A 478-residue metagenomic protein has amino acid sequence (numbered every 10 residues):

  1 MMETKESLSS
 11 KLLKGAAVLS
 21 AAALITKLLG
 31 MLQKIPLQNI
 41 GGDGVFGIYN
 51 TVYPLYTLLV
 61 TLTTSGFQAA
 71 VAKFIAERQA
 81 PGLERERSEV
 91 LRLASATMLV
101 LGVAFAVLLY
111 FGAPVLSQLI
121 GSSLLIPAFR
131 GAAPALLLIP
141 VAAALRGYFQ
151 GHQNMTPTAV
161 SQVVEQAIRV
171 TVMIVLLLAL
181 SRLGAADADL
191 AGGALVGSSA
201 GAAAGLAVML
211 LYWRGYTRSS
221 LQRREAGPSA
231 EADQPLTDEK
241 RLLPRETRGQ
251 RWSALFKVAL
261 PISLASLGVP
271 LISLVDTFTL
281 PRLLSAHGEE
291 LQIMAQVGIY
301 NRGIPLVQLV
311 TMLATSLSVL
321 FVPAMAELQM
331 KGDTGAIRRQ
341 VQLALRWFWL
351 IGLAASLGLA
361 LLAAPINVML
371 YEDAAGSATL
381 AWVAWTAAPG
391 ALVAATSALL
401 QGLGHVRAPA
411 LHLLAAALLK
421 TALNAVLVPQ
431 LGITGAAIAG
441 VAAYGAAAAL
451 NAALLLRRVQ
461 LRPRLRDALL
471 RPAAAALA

Functional and structural regions predicted by a protein language model:
M1-L29, E89, A232-V269: N-terminal membrane topogenesis motif
K11-A69, L99, A106, L136 (+1 more regions): Signature of the first transmembrane helix
E77-S95, I299-W382: Specific pore-lining/lateral-gate transmembrane helices of multi-pass inner-membrane transport and insertion machines
P114-G131, A360-G390, A394: Interfacial segments at transmembrane-helix termini and the short loops linking adjacent helices
P140-S161, W385-L413: Membrane-interface junctions at transmembrane-helix termini in multi-pass inner-membrane proteins
T156, A167-G215, A417-A449, P463: Membrane-interface helix-loop junctions in multi-pass transport and translocation proteins
L190-A191, G227-T237, D467-A478: Transmembrane alpha-helical segments of multi-pass transport proteins
G445-A478: Membrane-interface "helix-start" segments
